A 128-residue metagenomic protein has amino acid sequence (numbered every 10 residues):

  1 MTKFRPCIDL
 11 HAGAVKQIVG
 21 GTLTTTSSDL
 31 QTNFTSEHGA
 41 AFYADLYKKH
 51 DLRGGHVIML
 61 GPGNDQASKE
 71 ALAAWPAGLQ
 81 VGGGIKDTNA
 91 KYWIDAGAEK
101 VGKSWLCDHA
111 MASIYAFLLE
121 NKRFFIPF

Functional and structural regions predicted by a protein language model:
M1-G78, I85-T88, A96, K122-F124: Conserved N-terminal beta1-alpha1 strand-loop-helix module at the mouth
C7, G82, K103-S104, P127: Generic beta-sheet signal
R53-G63, W105-H109, S113, F128: A broadly tuned preference for mixed-charge, low-complexity surface segments
I85-T88, Y92-I114: Glycine-rich phosphate-binding active-site loops on the catalytic face of alpha/beta enzymes
Y115-I126: N-terminal low-complexity segments that are often proline-rich with Ser/Thr-Pro
